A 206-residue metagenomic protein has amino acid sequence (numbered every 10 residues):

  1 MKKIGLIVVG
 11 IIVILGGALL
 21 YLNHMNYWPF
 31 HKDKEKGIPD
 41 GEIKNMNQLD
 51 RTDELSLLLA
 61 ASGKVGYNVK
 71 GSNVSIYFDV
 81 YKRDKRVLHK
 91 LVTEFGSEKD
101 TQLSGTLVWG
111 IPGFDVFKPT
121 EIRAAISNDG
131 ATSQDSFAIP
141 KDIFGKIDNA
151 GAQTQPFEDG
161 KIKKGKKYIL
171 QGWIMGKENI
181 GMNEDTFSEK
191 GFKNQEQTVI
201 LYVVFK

Functional and structural regions predicted by a protein language model:
M1-L15, L19-L20: N-terminal Sec-pathway targeting helices
I4, L49-R51, S62-G63, F157 (+1 more regions): Short secondary-structure boundary micro-motifs
L19-Q102: N-terminal export/targeting and maturation segments
L91-K206: Extracytoplasmic electrostatic interaction patches
